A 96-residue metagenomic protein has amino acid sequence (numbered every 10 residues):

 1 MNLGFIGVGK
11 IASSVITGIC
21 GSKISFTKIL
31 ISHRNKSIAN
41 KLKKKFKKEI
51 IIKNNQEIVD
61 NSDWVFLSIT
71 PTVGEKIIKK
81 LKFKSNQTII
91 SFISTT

Functional and structural regions predicted by a protein language model:
M1-F46, I50-E57: NAD(P)+-binding Rossmann beta1-loop-alpha1 motif at the extreme N-terminus of oxidoreductases
K36-S37, F46, I50-D60, W64-T96: Rossmann-like NAD(P)(H) cofactor-binding subdomain of soluble oxidoreductases
